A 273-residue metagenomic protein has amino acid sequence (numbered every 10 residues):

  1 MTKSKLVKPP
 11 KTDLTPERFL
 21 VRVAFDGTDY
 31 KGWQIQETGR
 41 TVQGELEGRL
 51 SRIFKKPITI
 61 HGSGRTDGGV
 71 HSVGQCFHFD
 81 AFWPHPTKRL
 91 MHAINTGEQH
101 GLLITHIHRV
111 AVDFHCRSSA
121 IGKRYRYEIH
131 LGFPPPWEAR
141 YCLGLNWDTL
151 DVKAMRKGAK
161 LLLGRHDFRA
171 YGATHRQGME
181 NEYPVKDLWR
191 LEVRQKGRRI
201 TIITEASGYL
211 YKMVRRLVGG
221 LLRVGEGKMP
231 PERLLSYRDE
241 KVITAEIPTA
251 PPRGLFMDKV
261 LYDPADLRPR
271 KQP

Functional and structural regions predicted by a protein language model:
T2-P273: Structured-RNA-binding interfaces characteristic of tRNA pseudouridine synthases
